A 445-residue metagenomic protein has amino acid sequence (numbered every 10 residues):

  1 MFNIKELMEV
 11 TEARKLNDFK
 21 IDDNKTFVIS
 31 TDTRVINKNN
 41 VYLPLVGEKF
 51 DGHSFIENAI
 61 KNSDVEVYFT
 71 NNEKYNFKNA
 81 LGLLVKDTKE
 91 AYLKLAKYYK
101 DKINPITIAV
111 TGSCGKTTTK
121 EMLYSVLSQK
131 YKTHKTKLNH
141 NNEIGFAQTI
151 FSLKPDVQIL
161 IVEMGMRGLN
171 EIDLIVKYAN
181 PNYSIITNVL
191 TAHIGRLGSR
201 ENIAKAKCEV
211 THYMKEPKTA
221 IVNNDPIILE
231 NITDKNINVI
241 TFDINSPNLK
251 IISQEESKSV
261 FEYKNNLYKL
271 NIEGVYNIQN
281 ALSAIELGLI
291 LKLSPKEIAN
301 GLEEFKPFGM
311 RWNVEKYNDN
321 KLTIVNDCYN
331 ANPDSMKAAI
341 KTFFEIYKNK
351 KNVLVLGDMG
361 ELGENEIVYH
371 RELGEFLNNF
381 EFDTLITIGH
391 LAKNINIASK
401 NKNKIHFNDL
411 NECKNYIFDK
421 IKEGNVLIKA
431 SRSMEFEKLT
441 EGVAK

Functional and structural regions predicted by a protein language model:
M1-K94, I346-Y347, E375-K393, N401 (+1 more regions): N-terminal leader/targeting and accessory segments in enzymes
K5-T11, E90-N224, I228-N236, G288-L291 (+2 more regions): Phosphate-binding loop of NTP-binding sites
E6, V10-T11, E73-K78, I185-T323 (+4 more regions): Acidic, Mg2+-coordinating active-site environments of NTP-dependent enzymes
L7, N40, A59, L95 (+13 more regions): Residue-level signal for inorganic ion chemistry
K38-L43, T133-H134, I144, Q148-L160 (+1 more regions): Mobile, glycine- and charge-enriched loop segments and immediately flanking short secondary-structure elements within
G47-F50, F308, C328-K400: Active-site beta-alpha connecting loops in nucleotide-dependent enzymes
G47-K49, K74, M166-L169, L190-A192 (+5 more regions): Short glycine-rich anion-binding loops that position phosphate/pyrophosphate groups of nucleotides and phosphorylated
V110, M310-R311, S433, E437-L439: ATP-dependent carboxylate/acyl-activation modules
